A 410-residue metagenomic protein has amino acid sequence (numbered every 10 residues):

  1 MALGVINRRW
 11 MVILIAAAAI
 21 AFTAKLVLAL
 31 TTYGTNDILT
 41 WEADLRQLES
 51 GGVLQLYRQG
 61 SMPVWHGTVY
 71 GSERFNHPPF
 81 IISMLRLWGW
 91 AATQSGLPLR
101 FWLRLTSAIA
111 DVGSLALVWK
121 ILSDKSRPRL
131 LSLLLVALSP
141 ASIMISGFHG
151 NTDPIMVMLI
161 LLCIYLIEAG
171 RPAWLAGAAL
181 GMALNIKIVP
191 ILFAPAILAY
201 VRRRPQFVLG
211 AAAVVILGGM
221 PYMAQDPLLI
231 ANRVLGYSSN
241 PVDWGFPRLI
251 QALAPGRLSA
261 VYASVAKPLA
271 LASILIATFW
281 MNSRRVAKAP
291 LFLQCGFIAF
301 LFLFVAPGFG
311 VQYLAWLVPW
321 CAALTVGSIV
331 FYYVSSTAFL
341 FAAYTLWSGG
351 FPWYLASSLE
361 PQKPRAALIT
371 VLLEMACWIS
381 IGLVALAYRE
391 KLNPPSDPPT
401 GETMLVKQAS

Functional and structural regions predicted by a protein language model:
M1-W244, R248-A252, S259-S410: Multi-pass membrane glycosyltransferase architecture that uses lipid-linked
